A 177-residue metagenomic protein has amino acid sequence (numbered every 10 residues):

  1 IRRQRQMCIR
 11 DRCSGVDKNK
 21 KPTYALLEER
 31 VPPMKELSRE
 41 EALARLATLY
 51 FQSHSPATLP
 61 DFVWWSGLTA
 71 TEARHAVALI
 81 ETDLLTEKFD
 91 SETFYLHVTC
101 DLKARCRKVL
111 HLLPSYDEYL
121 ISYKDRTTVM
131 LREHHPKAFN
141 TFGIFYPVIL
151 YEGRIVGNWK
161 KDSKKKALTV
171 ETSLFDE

Functional and structural regions predicted by a protein language model:
I1-I9: Single conserved hydrophobic/aromatic residue that forms the stacking wall/gate of nucleotide- or nucleobase-binding
Q6, V31-K35, C100-R107: Short, charged/polar, Gly/Pro-enriched secondary-structure boundary elements
R10-D17, E81-E87: A short, conserved structural fragment
R12-A42: Nucleic-acid-contacting surfaces of polymerase cores and analogous helical-repeat interfaces
A44-F51: Short, amphipathic alpha-helical "recognition" segments used to contact nucleic acids or chromatin
Q52-A104: Anionic-ligand-binding alpha/beta catalytic cores of soluble enzymes and soluble regulatory domains that recognize
D83-H134: Non-catalytic regulatory appendages
R132, F139-F145, I149-E177: Glycine-rich, small/acidic residue-mixed loop/short-helix segments
